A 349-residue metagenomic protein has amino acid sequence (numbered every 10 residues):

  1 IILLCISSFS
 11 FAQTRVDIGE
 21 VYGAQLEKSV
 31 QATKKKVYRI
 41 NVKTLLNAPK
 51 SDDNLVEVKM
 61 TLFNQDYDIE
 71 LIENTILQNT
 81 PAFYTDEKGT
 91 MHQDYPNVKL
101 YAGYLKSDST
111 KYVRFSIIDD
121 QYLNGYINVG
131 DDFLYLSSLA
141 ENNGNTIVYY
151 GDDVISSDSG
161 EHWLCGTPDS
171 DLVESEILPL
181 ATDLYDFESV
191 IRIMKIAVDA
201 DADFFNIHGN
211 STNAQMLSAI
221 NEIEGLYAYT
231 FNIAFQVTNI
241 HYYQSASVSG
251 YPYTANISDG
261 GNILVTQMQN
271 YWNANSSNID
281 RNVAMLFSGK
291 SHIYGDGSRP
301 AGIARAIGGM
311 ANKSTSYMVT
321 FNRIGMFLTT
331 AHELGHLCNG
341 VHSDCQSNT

Functional and structural regions predicted by a protein language model:
I1-D17: Bacterial Sec-dependent N-terminal signal peptides
A12-E141, G260-Q267: N-terminal prosegments of processed precursors
A12-V37, T146-A311: Fold-level signature of zinc-dependent metallopeptidase catalytic domains
G103, I223, M285, L328-S343: Active-site recognition of the HExxH zinc-binding catalytic motif
L123-G166, G335: A short, surface-exposed interaction/processing loop segment used at functional sites
T212-A219, M326-T330, L334: Stable alpha-helical elements in mature extracytoplasmic
N312-A331: Short pre-active-site segment immediately N-terminal to the catalytic Zn-binding motif
S343-T349: Post-HEXXH active-site segment of zinc metalloproteases
